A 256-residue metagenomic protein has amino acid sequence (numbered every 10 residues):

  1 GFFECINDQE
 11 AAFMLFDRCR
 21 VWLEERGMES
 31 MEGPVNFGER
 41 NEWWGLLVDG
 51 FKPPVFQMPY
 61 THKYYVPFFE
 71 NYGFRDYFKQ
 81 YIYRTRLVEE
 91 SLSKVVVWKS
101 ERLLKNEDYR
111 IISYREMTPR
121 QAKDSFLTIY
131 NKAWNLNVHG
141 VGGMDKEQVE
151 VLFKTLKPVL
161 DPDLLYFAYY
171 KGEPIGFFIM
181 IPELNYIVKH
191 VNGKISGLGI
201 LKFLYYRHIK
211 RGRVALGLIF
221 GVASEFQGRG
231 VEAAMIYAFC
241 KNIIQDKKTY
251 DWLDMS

Functional and structural regions predicted by a protein language model:
G1-G73, V191-S256: Acyl-donor binding region in acyl/amide transferases
E4-C5, I112-V222: A conserved beta-strand-loop-helix scaffold within acyl/acetyltransferase catalytic domains
D17, V21, E25, E70-Y72 (+2 more regions): Conserved beta-hairpin
E32, R84, F167-Y169, I179 (+1 more regions): Short beta-strand segments
E39-W43, Y77, S91-S93, G176 (+1 more regions): Short catalytic/ligand-binding loop motif for oxyanion handling, primarily in non-cytosolic enzymes, centered on
P59-G140: Acyltransferase donor/substrate-recognition loop-hinge adjacent to the catalytic core
F78, N106-Y109, I175, G212 (+1 more regions): Sequence-level motif detector for i,i+2 pairs with an aromatic at +2
R86-E90, K171-G172, E225: Short loop segments at secondary-structure junctions
